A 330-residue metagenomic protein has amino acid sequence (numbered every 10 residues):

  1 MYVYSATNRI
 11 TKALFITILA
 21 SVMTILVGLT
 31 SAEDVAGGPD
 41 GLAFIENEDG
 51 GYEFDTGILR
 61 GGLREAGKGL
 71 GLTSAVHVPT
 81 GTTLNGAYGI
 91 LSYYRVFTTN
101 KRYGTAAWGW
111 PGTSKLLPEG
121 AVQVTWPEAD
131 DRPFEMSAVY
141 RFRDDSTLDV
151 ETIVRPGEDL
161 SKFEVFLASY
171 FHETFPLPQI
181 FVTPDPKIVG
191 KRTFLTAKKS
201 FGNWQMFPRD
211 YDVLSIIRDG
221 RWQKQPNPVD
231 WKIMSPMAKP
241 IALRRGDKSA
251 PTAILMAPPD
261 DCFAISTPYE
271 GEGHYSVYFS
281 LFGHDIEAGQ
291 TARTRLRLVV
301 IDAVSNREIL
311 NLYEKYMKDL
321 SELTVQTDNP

Functional and structural regions predicted by a protein language model:
M1-K12: N-terminal secretory signal peptides that target proteins for export/translocation
L14-L26: Bacterial N-terminal signal peptides
D34-E48, D55, V213-N329: Beta-strand-rich recognition/accessory modules
D34-G41, I45-G50, L59, G157-D159 (+1 more regions): Polysaccharide-binding surfaces and accessory modules of carbohydrate-active proteins
G41-W110: Acidic-aromatic substrate-binding/catalytic surfaces of carbohydrate-active enzymes
L42-F44, T56-E65, F134-F142, T252-M256: Broad, structure-driven detector of short, well-ordered beta-strand segments within folded domains
V96-L148, V154-K162, P176: Extended, loop-rich substrate-binding clefts of extracytoplasmic carbohydrate-active enzymes
